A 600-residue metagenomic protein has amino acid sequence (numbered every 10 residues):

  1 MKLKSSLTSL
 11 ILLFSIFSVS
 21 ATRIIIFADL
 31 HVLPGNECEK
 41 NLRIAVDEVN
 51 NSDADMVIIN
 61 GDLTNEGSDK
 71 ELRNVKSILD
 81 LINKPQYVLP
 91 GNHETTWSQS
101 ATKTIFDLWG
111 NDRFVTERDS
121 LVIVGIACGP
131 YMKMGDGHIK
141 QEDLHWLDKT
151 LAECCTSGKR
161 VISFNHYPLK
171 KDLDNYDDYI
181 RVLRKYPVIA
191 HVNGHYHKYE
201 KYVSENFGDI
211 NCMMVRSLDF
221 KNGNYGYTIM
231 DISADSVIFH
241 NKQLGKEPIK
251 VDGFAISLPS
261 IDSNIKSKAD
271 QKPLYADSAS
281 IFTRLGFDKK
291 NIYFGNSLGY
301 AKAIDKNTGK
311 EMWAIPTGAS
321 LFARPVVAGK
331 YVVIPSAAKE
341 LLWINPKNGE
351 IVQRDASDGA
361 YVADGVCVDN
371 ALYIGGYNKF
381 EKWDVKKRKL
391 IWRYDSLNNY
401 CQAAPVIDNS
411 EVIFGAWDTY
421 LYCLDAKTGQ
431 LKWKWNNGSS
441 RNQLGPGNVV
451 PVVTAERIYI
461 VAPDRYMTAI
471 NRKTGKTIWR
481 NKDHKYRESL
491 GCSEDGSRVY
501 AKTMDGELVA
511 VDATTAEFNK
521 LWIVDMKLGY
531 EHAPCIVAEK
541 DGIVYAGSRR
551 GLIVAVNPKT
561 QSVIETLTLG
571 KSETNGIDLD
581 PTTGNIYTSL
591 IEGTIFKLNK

Functional and structural regions predicted by a protein language model:
S18-N74: N-terminal active-site segment of His-dependent metallophosphoesterases
D69-E153, S157, D178-A190, K201-V215 (+1 more regions): Extended active-site neighborhood of metal-dependent phosphoesterases/phosphodiesterases
N206-D270: Binuclear metal-dependent phosphoesterase catalytic core
N264-G286, W313-V326, I351-V368, Y377 (+5 more regions): Extracytoplasmic beta-rich repeat domains
K289-K290, G329-K330, D369-N370, N409-S410 (+4 more regions): Short coil/turn segments that connect the beta-strands within blades of beta-propeller domains
D305-G309, N345-G349, D384-R388, D425-G429 (+4 more regions): Short loop/turn segments that connect beta-strands within beta-propeller blades
L569-K600: Blade-level signature of beta-propeller repeat domains, shared across WD40, Kelch, NHL, RCC1 and BNR/Asp-box propellers
